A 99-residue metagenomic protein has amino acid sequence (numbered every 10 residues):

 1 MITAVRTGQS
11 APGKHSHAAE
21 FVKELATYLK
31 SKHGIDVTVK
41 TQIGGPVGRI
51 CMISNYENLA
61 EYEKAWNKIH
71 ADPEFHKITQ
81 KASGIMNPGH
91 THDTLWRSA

Functional and structural regions predicted by a protein language model:
M1-H76, K81-A99: Short S/T/G/P-rich N-terminal loop/turn motif that feeds into the first structured element of a domain
